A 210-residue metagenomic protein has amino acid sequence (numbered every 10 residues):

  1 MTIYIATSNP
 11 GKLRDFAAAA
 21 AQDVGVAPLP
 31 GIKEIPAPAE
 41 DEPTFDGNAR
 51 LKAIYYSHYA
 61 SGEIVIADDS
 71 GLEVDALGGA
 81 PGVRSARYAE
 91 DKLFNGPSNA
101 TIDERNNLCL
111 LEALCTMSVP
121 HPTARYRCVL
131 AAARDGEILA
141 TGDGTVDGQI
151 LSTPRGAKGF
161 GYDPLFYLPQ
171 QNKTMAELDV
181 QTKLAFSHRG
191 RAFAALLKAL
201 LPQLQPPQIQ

Functional and structural regions predicted by a protein language model:
T2-Y4, P10-P28, I32-Q210: Anionic-ligand binding patches
